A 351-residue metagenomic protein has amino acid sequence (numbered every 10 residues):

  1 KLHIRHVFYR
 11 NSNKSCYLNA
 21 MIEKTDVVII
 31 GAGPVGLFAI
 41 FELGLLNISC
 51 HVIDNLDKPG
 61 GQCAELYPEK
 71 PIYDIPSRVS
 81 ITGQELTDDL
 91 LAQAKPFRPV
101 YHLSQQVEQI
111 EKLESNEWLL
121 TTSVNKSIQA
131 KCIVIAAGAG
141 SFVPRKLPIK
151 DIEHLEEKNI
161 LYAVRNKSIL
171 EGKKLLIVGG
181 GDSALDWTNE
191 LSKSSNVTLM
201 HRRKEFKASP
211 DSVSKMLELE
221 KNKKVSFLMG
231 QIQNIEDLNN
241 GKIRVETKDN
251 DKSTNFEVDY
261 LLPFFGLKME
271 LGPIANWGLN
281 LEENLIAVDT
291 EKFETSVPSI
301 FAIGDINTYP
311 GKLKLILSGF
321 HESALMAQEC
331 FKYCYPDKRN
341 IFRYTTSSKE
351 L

Functional and structural regions predicted by a protein language model:
A20-I30, L45-L46, K58, Y101-K173 (+4 more regions): FAD-binding core/adjacent interface of flavoenzyme oxidoreductases
D26-H51, W187-L191: N-terminal Rossmann-like FAD-binding beta1-loop-alpha1 element of flavoenzymes
L45-A64, L199-F206: Glycine-rich FAD pyrophosphate-binding loop
D57-S80, D211-V213: Conserved N-terminal glycine-rich FAD pyrophosphate-binding loop of Rossmann-like flavoproteins
I75-A92, R203-V213: Short beta-strand to alpha-helix junction loop
A94-T122, S127-A130, S192-T290, R339-T345: A Rossmann-like FAD-binding core segment of flavoenzymes
P148-I169, F264-L317, L325: FAD-site-proximal beta/loop scaffold in flavoenzymes
I306-K349: A conserved FAD-binding loop/helix module that cradles the flavin
